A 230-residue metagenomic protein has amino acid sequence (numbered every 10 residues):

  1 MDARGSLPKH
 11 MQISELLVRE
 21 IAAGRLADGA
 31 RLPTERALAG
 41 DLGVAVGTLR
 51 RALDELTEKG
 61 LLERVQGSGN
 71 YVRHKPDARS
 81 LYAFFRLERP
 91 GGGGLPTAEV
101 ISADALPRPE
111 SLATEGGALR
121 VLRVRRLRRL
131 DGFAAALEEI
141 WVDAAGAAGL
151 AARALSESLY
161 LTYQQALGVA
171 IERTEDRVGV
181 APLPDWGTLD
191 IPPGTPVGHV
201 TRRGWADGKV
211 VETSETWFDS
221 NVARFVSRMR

Functional and structural regions predicted by a protein language model:
M1-L7: N-terminal intrinsically disordered/low-complexity leader segments
Q12-V72: N-terminal helix-turn-helix
A78-A83: Short, charged/polar, Gly/Pro-enriched secondary-structure boundary elements
F84-G91: Short aromatic-glycine motifs in intrinsically disordered, low-complexity regions
G94-R230: C-terminal all-alpha effector/ligand-binding and dimerization domain of prokaryotic HTH-type transcriptional repressors
